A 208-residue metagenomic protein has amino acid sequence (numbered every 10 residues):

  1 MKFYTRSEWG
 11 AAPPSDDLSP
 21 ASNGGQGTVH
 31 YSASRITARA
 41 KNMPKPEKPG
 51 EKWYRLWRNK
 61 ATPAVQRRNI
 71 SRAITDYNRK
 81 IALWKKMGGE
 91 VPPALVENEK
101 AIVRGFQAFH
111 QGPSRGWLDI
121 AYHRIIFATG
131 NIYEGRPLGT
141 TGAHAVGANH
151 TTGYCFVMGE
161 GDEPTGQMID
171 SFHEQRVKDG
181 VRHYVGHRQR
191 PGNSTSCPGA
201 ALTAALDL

Functional and structural regions predicted by a protein language model:
M1-E90, R115-A121, F127-L208: Basic/polar, cationic surfaces and motifs that engage anionic cell-wall and phosphate/carboxylate ligands
N42-P49, N98-Q107: Short Gly/aromatic-enriched secondary-structure transition segments
A94-N98, E163-P164: Alpha-helix N-cap and loop-to-helix initiation/capping positions
R104-A108, E174-V177: Active-site-adjacent structural elements in enzyme catalytic domains
G112: Gly/Ser-rich "nucleophile elbow"/oxyanion-hole loop immediately N-terminal to the catalytic nucleophile in hydrolases
